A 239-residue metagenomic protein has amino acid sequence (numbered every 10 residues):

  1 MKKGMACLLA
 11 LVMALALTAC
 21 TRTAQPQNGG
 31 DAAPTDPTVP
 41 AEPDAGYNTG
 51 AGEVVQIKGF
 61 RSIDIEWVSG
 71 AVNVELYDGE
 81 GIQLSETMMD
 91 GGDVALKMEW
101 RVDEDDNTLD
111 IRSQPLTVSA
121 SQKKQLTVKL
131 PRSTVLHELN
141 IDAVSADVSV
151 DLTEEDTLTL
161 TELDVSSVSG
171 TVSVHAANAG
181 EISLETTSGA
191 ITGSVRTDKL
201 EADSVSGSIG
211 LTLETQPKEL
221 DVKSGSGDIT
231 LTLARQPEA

Functional and structural regions predicted by a protein language model:
M1-L9: Positively charged n-region of N-terminal signal peptides that target proteins for export
L15-A19: C-terminal motif of bacterial Sec signal peptides marking the signal peptidase cleavage site
C20-A143, S149-S167, S173-E185, S194-D203 (+3 more regions): Acidic (Asp/Glu) and glycine-rich low-complexity loops/linkers that are typically intrinsically disordered
S224: Ser/Thr-glycine-rich phosphate-binding loops at phosphate-binding pockets of nucleotides, nucleotide cofactors
